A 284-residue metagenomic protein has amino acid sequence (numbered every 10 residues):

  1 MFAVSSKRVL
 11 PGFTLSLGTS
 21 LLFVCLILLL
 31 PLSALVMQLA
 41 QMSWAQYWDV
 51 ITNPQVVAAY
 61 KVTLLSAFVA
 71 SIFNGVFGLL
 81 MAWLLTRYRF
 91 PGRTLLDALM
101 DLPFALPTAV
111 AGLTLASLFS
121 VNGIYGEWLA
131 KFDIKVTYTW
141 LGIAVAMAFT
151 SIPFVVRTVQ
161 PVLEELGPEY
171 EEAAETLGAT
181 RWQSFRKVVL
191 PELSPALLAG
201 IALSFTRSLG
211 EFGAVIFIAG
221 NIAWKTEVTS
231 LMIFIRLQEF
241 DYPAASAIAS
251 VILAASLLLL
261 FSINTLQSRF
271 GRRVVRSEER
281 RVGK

Functional and structural regions predicted by a protein language model:
R8-S43, T52-E164, V188-G213, F217 (+2 more regions): Membrane-water interface segments at the C-terminal ends of transmembrane alpha-helices in multi-pass inner-membrane
A45-T52, A223-L237: Short hydrophobic, aromatic-rich alpha-helical segments embedded in or entering the lipid bilayer of multi-pass
M100, E171-E172: Short alpha-helical segment that forms part of, or immediately flanks, the ligand-binding pocket in carbohydrate-active
L166-Y170, R276: Short glycine/proline-centered loop/turn elements that form peptide/ligand docking sites
A173-A174, S184: Hydrophobic positions on the alpha-helical face of helix-turn-helix-like DNA-binding modules
A174, E279-K284: Conserved small/polar residues in nucleotide/adenosyl-binding loops
L177-G178, P191: Glycine/proline-centered hinge or cleavage motifs at structural transition points of membrane proteins
L266-S277, R281: A cross-kingdom feature marking charged/low-complexity
